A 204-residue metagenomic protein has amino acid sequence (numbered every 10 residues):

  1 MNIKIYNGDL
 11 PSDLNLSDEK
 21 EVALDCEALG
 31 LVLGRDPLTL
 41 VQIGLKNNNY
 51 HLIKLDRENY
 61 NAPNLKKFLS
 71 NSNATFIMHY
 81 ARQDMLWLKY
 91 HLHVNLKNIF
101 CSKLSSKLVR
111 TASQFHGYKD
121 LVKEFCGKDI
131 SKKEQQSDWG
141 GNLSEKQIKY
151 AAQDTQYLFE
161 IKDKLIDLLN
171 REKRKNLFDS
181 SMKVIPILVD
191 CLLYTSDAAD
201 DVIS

Functional and structural regions predicted by a protein language model:
M1-D120: Conserved RNase H-like, two-metal-ion catalytic cores of nucleic-acid enzymes
L24, F100, Q153, A199-D200: Single, functionally critical "micro-switch" positions that shape active/binding sites and transmembrane helices
H93, V109-Q114, C126, I130 (+1 more regions): Hydrophobic/aromatic-lined pockets within catalytic cores
K103, H116-E124, K128, Q156-F159: Residues on a specific face of well-ordered alpha-helices
D120-K146: A short, charged helix-loop
D138, S144-S196: Mixed-charge, glycine-rich, non-catalytic linkers/tails in nucleic-acid processing enzymes
Y194-S204: Single conserved hydrophobic/aromatic residue that forms the stacking wall/gate of nucleotide- or nucleobase-binding
